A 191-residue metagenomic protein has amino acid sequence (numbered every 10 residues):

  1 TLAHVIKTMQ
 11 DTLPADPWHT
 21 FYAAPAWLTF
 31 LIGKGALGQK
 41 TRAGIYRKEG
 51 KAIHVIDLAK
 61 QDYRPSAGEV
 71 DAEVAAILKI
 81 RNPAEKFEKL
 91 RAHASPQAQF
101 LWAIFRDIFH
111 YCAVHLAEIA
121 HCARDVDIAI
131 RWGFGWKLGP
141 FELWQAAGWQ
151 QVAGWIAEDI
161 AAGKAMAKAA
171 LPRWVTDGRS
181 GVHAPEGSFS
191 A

Functional and structural regions predicted by a protein language model:
T1-A191: N-terminal glycine-rich phosphate-binding loop for ADP-containing cofactors
